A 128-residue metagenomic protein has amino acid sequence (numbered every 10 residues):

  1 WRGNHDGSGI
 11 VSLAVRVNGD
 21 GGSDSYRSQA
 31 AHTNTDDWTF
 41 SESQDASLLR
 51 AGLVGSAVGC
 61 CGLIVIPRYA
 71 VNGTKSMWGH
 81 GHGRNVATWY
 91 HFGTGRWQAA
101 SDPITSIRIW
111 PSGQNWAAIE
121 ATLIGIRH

Functional and structural regions predicted by a protein language model:
W1-H128: Surface-exposed molecular-recognition determinants
